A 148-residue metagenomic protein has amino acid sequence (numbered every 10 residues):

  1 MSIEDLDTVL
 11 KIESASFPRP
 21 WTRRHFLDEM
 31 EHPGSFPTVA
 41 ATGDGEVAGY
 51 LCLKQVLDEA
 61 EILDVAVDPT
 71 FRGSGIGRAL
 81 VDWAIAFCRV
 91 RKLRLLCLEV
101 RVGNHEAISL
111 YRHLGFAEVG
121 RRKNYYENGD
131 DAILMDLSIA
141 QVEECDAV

Functional and structural regions predicted by a protein language model:
I3-R72, V81-R91, G120, S138-V148: Acetyl-CoA-dependent GNAT
T8, S109-L110: Well-formed, non-transmembrane alpha-helical positions, independent of function
I62, L96-V100: Conserved hydrophobic beta-strand within the GNAT/NAT acetyltransferase core sheet that lines the active-site cleft
V67, R101-V102: Short amphipathic helical patch at the helix-1/turn junction of helix-turn-helix
G77, V81, N104-A107, N124-G129: Short glycine/proline-centered loop/turn elements that form peptide/ligand docking sites
A84-C88, L96, A107: Short hydrophobic clusters on alpha-helical segments that form packing/core surfaces in small helical domains
E99, R112, A117-I133: Conserved catalytic-core motifs of GNAT/GCN5-like acyltransferases
